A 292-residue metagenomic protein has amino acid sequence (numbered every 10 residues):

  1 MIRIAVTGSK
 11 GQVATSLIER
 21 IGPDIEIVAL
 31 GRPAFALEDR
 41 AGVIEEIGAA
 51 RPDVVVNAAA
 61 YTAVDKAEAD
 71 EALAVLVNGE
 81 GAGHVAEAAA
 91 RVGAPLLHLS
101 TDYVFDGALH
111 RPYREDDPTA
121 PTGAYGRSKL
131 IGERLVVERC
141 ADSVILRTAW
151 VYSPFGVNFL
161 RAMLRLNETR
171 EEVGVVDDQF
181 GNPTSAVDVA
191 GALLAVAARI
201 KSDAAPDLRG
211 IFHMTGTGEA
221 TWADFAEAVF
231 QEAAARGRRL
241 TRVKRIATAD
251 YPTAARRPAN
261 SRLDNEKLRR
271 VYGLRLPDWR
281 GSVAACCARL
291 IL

Functional and structural regions predicted by a protein language model:
I2-R20: N-terminal Rossmann NAD(P)H-binding glycine-rich loop of SDR-like oxidoreductase domains
P23-E45: Adenosine-cofactor binding site in Rossmann-like domains, unifying the SAM/SAH pocket of S-adenosylmethionine-dependent
E38-G79: NAD(P)H-binding glycine-rich loop region in Rossmannoid oxidoreductase-like domains and their noncatalytic homologs
V64, A69, T101-T122: Active-site "gating" loop of Rossmann-like NAD(P)-dependent oxidoreductase/epimerase domains
A69-L97: NAD(P)-cofactor binding segment of oxidoreductase domains
R134-G181, V187-A195: NAD(P)-dependent short-chain dehydrogenase/reductase
A192, R199-A254: Mid/C-terminal beta-alpha module of Rossmann-like enzyme folds, strongest in SDR-family dehydrogenases/epimerases
P277-L292: Amphipathic terminal alpha-helices
